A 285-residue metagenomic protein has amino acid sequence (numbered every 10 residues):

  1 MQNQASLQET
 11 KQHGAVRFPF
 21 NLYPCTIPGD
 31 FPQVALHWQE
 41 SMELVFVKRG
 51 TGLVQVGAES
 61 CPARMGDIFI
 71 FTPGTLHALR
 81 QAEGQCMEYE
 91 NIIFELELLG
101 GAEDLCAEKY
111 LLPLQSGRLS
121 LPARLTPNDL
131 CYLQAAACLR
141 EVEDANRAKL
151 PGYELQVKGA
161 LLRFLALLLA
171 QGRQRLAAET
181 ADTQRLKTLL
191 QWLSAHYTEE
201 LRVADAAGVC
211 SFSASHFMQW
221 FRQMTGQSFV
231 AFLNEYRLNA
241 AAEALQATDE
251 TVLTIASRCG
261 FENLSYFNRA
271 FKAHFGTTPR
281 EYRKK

Functional and structural regions predicted by a protein language model:
Q2-C25, L76, R80-D144: A hydrophobic/aromatic-rich effector-binding and dimerization subdomain of bacterial HTH-type transcriptional regulators
L22-W38: Conserved short histidine dyad/triad with adjacent acidic residue
D30-F31, M65-G66, G74, E95-E97: Tight coil/turn sites that cap or link beta-strands
H37-V54, I70: Short, conserved beta-strand element in jelly-roll/cupin
A58-T72: Short acidic-glycine-tyrosine-enriched beta hairpin
L99, L119, T126-A178, Q184: An amphipathic alpha-helical interaction segment
C131-Q134, A181-L189, T225, N234-R237: N-terminal positioning helix adjacent to the helix-turn-helix/winged-helix DNA-binding module
L167-R173, Q191-N239, Q246, E250 (+1 more regions): Basic/polar phosphate-binding segments, predominantly the helix-turn-helix DNA-binding elements of transcriptional
